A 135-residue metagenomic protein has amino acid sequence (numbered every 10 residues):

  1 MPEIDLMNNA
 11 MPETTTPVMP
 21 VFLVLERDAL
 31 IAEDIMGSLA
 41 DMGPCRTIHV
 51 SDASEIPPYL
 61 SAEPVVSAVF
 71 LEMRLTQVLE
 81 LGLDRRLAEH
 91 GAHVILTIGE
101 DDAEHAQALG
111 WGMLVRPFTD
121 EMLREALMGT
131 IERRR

Functional and structural regions predicted by a protein language model:
M1-M42, S54, S61, V65 (+4 more regions): Non-catalytic signal-transmission and effector/linker regions of two-component phosphorelay proteins
T47-I48, M113: Generic structural signal for residues in well-ordered beta-strands
I48-H49, L96: A structural preference for short, hydrophobic beta-strand core positions in alpha/beta folds
P64-E72: Active-site beta3 strand of CheY-like receiver
L71-E72, H93-E100: Short beta-strand elements of ligand-binding domains
L75-T76: The feature encodes the CheY-like receiver
G82, I98-M113, E125: Alpha4 helix (beta4-alpha4-beta5 surface) of REC/receiver domains from two-component response regulators
R116: A Lys-centered signature of the CheY-like receiver
